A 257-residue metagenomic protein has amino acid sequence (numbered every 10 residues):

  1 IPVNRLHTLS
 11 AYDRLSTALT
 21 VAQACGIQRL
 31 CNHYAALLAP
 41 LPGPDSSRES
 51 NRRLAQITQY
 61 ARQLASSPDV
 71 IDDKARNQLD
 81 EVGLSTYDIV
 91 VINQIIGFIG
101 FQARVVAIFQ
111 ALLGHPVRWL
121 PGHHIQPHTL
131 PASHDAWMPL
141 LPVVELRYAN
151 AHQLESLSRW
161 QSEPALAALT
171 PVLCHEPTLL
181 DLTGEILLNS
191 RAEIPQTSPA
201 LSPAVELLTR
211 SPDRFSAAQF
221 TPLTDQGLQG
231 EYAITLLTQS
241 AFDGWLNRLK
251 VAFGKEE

Functional and structural regions predicted by a protein language model:
I1-E257: Hydrophobic alpha-helical segments
